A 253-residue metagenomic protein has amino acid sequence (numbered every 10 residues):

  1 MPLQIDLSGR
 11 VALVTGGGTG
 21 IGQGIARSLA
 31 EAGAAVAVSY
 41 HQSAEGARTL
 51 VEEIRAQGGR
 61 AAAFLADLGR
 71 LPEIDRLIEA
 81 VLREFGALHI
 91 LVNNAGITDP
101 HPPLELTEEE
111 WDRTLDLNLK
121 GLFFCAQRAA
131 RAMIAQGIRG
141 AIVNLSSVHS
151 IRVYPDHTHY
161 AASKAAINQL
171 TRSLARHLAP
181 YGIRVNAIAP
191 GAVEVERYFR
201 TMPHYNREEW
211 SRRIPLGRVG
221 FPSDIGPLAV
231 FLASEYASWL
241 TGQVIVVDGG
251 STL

Functional and structural regions predicted by a protein language model:
V11, G18-G20: Conserved glycine-rich cofactor-binding loop
P102-P103, T107-L115, Y198-F199, W210: Substrate-binding pocket helix/loop in short-chain dehydrogenase/reductase
L104, R152-T158, P180-Y181, G217 (+1 more regions): Active-site loop immediately N-terminal to the catalytic Tyr-X3-Lys motif of short-chain dehydrogenase/reductase
A126, S163, T171: Active-site helix of classical SDR
R131, R176-P180, S238: Alpha-helical segment proximal to the catalytic Tyr-Lys
S147: Residue(s) in the substrate-gating loop at a strand-loop-helix junction that position the organic substrate next
V219-V247, T252: C-terminal substrate-recognition "lid" of short-chain dehydrogenase/reductases
